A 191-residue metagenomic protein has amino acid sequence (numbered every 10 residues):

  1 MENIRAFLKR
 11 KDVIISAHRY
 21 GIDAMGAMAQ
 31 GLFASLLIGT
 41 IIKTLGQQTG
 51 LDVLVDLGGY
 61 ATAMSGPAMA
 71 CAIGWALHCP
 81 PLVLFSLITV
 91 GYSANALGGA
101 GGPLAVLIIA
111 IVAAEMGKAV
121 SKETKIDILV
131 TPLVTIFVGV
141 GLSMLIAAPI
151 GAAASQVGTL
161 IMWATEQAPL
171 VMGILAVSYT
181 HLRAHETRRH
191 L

Functional and structural regions predicted by a protein language model:
N3-T135, G139-S143: Early transmembrane hairpin of solute transport permeases
Q48-V53, I150-W163: Membrane-interface helix termini and inter-helical loops of multi-pass transporters
S121-I126, G158-E166: Membrane interface segments of multi-pass transport proteins and intramembrane proteases
S143-I150: Alpha-helical transmembrane segments
M172-G173: Alpha-helical transmembrane segments and immediately membrane-proximal extracytoplasmic
T180-H190: Conserved small/polar residues in nucleotide/adenosyl-binding loops
